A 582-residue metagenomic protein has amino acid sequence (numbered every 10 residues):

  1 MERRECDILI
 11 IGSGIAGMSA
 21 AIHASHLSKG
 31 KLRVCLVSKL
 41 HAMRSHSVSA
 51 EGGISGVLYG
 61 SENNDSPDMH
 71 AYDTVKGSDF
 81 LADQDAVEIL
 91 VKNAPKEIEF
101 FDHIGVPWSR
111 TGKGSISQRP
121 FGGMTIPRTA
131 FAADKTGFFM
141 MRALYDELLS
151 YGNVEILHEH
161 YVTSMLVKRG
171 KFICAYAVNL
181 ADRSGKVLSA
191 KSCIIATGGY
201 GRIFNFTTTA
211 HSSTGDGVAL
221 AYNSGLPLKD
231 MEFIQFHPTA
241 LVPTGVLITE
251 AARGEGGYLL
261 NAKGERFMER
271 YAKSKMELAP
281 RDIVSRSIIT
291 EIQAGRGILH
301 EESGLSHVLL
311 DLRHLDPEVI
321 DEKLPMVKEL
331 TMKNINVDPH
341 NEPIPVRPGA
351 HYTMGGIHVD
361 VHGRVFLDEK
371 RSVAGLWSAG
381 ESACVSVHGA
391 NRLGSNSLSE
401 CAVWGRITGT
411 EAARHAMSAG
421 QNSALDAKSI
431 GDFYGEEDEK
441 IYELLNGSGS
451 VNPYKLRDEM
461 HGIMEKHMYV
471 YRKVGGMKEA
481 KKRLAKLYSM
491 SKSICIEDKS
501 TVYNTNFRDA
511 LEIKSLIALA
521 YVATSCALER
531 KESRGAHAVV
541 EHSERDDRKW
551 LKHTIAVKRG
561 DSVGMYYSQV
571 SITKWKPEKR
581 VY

Functional and structural regions predicted by a protein language model:
M1-L9, H23, H41-M43, S49-A50 (+11 more regions): Glycine- and aromatic-enriched mobile tails/lids
R3-C6, D182-S192, S372-V373: Core beta-strand elements of the Rossmann-like FAD/NAD(P) dinucleotide-binding domain in flavoenzyme oxidoreductases
I8-L36: N-terminal Rossmann-like FAD-binding beta1-loop-alpha1 element of flavoenzymes
G56-L90: Glycine-rich active-site loop/strand segments that organize a redox cofactor
A82-K92, R128-D146, L157, T207-G215 (+2 more regions): Short beta-strand to alpha-helix junction loop
E97-S184, A196, H237-T244, L259: Conserved redox-cofactor binding core of oxidoreductases
S192-V246, E302, G394-E411: Glycine-rich loop(s) and the adjacent beta-strand/alpha-helix scaffold that form part
L220, L226-P345, E411, M417 (+1 more regions): An anion/pyrophosphate-binding glycine-rich loop and adjacent beta-alpha core in soluble alpha-beta enzymes
